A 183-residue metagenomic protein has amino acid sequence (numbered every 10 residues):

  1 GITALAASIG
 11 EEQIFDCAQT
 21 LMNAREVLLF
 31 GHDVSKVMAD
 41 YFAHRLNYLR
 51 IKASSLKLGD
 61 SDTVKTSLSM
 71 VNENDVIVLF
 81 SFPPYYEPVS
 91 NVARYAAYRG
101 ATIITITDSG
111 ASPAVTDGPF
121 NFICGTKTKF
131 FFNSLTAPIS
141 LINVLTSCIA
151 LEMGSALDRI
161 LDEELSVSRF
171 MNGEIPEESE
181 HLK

Functional and structural regions predicted by a protein language model:
G1, Q13, P88: Charged catalytic carboxylate motif
G1-A4, I77-L79: Short, basic, glycine/proline-bearing loop/turn elements
L5-N23: A short, well-structured juxtamembrane/interface segment
G10-Q13, S35, A156-L157: Residue-level recognition of alpha-helical structural elements
N23-S140, V144-G154: Glycine-rich phosphate-binding loops that contact phosphosugars or nucleotide phosphates
S155-K183: A short, charged, Gly/Pro-tolerant segment at domain boundaries
